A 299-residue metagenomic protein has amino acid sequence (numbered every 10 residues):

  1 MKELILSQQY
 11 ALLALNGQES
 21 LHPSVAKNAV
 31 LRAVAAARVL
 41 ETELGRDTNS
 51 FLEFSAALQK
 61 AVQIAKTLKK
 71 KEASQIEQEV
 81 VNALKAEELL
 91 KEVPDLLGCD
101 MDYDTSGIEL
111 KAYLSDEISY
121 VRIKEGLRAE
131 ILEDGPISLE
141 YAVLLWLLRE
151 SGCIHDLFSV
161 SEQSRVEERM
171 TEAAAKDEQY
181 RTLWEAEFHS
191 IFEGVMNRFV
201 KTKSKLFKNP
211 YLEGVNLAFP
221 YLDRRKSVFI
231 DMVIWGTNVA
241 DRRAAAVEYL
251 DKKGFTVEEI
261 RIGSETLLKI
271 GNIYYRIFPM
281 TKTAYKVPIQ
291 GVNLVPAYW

Functional and structural regions predicted by a protein language model:
M1-E79: Short, amphipathic alpha-helical interface elements at domain boundaries that mediate macromolecular binding
Y10-L15, R32-A37, T42, I137-L157 (+1 more regions): Short, hydrophobic/amphipathic alpha-helical patches that form generic packing surfaces within helical domains
V39-T48, K85-D95, T256: A short, conserved structural fragment
S50-L89, M101-A142: Short, amphipathic alpha-helical interaction segments positioned at domain boundaries
S55-Q59, K269-W299: Long, continuous compositionally biased terminal/linker segments
Y113, E117, R122-Y211: Short hydrophobic helical membrane-anchoring segments positioned at the boundary with long low-complexity
V200-G236, R243-A245: An N-terminal amphipathic alpha-helical segment
V239-V257: Amphipathic alpha-helical segments
